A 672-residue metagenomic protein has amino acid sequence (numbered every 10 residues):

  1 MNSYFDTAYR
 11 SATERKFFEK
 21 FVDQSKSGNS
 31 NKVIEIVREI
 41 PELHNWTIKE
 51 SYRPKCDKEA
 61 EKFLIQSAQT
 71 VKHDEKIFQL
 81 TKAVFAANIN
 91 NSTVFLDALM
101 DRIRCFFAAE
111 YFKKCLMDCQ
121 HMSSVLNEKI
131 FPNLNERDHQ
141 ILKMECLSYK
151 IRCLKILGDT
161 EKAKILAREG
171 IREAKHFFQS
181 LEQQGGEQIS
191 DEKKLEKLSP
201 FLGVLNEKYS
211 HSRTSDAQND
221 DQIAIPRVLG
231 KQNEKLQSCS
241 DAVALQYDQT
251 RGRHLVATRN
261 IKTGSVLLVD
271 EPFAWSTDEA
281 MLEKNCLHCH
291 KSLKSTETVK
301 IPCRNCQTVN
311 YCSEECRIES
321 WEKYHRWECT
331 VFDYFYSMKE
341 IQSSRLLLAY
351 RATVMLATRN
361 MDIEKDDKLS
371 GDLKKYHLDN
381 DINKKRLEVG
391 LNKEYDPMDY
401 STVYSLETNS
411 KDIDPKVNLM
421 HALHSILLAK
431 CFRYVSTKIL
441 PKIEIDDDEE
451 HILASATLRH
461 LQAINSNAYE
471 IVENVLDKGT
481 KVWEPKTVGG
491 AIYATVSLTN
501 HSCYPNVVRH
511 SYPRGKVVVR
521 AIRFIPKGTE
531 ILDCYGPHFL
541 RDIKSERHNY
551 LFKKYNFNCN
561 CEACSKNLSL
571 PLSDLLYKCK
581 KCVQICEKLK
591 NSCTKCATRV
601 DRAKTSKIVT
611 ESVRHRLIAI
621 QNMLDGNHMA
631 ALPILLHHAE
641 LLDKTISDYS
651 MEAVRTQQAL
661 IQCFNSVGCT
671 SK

Functional and structural regions predicted by a protein language model:
M1-K672: Short alpha-helical interaction motifs and adjacent low-complexity tails used for partner binding in regulatory proteins
